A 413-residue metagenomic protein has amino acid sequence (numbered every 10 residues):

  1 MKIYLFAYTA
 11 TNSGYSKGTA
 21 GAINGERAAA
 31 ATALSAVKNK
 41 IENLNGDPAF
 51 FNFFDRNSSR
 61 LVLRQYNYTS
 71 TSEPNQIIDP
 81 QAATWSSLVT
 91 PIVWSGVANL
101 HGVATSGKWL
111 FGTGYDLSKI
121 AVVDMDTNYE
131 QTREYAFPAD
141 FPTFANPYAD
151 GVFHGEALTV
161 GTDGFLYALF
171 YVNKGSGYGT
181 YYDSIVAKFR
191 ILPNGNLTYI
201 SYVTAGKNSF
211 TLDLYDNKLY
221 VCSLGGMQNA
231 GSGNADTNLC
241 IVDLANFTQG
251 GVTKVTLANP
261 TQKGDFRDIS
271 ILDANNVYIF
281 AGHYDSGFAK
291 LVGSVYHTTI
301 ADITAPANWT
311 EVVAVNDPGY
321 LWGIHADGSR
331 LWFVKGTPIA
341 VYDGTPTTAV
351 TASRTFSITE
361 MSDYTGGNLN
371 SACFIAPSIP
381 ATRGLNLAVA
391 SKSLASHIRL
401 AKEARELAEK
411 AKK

Functional and structural regions predicted by a protein language model:
M1-N43, P48-N67: An edge-strand/N-cap motif at the start of beta-rich repeat modules
I3-G14, D55-R56, V62-T71, A104-T105 (+7 more regions): Conserved beta-strand positions in repeat-built beta-propeller and related beta-rich domains
N12-N24, T69-I77, S118-V123, G175-A187 (+3 more regions): Structural motif
I23-A30, I77-A83, V123-E130, F189-N196 (+3 more regions): Short loop/turn segments immediately following beta-strands, especially the blade-tip and inter-blade linker loops
A29-N45, T84-W94, Q131-Y148, G195-V203 (+3 more regions): A short beta-strand motif characteristic of beta-propeller blades
K40-R56, S95-G107, T143-T159, A205-D216 (+3 more regions): Repeated scaffold domains used in trafficking and secretory/extracellular systems, primarily beta-propellers
Y115-S118, M125, E130-V160, F170-N173: Asp-box/WD-like beta-propeller blade repeats and closely related beta-sheet repeat scaffolds
V334-V341, T345-K413: Blade-level signature of beta-propeller repeat domains, shared across WD40, Kelch, NHL, RCC1 and BNR/Asp-box propellers
